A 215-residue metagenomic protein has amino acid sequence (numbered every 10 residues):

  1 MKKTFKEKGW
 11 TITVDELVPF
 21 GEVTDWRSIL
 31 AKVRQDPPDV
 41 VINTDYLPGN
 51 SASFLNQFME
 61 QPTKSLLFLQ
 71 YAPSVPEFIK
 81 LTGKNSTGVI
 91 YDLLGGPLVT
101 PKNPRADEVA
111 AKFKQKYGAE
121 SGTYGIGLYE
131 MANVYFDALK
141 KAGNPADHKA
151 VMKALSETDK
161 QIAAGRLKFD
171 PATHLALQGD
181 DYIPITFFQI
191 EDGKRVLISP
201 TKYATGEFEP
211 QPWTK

Functional and structural regions predicted by a protein language model:
M1-K215: Extracytosolic ligand-binding ectodomains
